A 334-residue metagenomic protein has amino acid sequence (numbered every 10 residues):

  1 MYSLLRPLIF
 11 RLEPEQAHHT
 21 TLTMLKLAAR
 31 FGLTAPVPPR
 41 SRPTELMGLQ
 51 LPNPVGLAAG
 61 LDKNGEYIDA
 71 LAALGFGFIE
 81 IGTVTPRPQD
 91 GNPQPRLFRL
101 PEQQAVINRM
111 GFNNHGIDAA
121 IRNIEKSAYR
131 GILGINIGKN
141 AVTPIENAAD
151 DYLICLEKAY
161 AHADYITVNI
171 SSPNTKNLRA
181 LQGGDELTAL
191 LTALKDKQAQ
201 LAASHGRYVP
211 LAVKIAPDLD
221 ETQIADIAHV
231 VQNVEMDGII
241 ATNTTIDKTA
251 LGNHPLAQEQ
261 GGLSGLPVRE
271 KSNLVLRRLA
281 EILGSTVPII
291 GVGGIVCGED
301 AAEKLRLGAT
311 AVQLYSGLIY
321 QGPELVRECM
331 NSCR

Functional and structural regions predicted by a protein language model:
E13, L57, I79, A120 (+7 more regions): Conserved, mostly hydrophobic/aromatic
L22, K26-A29, L33-V37, P173-E186 (+3 more regions): Glycine/Thr-rich beta-alpha phosphate-binding loop at enzyme active sites
L49-G56, R130-N136, Q200-L219, E281-G291: Short beta-strand/loop segments at the ligand-binding rim of alpha/beta enzyme cores
N64-A73, L219-N233, E281, S285 (+1 more regions): Catalytic cores of alpha/beta
G75-Q89, I170-S172, G238-I246, G294-I295 (+1 more regions): Glycine-rich phosphate-binding active-site loops on the catalytic face of alpha/beta enzymes
G82-I132: A gly/proline- and charged-residue-enriched helix-loop-helix capping module
P88-Q104, T249-G261, G317-R334: C-terminal helical cap(s) of enzyme catalytic domains, especially alpha/beta-barrels
N140-L153, E186, A212-Q232: Active-site glycine- and acidic-residue-rich loops that bind and position anionic ligands or nucleotide-like cofactors
